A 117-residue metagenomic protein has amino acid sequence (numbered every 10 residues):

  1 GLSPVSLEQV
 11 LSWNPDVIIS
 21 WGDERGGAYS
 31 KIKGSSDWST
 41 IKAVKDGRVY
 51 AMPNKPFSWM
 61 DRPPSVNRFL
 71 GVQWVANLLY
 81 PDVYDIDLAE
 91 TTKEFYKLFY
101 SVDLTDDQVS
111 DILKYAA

Functional and structural regions predicted by a protein language model:
G1-R68, Q73, V83-I86, E90-E94 (+2 more regions): Binding-cleft/active-site segments that stabilize strongly anionic ligands or cofactors
A76: Catalytic grooves of carbohydrate-active enzymes
L79-P81: Substrate-binding cleft of secreted/luminal carbohydrate-active enzymes
